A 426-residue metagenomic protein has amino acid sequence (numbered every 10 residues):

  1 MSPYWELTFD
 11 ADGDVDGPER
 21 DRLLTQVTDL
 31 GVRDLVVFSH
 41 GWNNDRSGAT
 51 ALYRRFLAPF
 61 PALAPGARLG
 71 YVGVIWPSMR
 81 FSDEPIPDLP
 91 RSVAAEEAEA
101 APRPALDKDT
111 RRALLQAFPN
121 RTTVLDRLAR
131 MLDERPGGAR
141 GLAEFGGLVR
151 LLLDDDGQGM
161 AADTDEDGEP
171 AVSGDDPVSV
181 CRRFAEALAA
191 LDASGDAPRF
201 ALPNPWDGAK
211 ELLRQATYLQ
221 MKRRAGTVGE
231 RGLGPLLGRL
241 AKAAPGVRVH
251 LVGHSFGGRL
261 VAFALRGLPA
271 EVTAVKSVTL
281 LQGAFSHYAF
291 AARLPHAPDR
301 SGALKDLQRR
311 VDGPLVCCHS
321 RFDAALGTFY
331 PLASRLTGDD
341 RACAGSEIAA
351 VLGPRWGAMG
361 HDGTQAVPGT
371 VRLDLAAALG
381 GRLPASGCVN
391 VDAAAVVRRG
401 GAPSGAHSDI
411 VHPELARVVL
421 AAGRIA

Functional and structural regions predicted by a protein language model:
M1-D14, M79-R80, P85-L106, P119 (+2 more regions): Lipolytic serine-hydrolase domain surface
M1-R33, A49: Walker A/P-loop-proximal flanking segment of P-loop NTPase domains
L24-T28, L57, P61, G234-A241 (+1 more regions): Generic structural signal for well-ordered alpha-helical scaffold segments
D29-D88, M131-N204: Short, surface-exposed "cap/lid" segments of acyl-processing enzymes
W42-R46, A113-L115, L219-R223: Second-shell loop/turn segments in exported
L125-L128: Phosphoinositide system proteins, centered on phosphoinositide phosphatases and their trafficking scaffolds
V252-G257, V261: Gly/Ala-rich beta-loop-alpha elbow adjacent to hydrolase catalytic centers
